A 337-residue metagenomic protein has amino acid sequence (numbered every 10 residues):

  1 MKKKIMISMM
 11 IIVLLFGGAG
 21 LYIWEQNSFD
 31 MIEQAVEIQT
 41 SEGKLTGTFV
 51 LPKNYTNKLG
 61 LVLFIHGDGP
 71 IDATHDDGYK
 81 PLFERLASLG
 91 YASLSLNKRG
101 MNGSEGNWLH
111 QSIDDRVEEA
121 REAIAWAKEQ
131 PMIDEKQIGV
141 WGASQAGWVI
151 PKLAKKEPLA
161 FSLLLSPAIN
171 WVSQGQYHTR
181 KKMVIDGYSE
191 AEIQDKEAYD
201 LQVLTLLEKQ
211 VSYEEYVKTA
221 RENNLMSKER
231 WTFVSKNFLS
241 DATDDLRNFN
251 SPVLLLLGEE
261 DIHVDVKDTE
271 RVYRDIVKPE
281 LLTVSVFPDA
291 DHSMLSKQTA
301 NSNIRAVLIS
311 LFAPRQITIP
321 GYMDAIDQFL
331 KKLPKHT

Functional and structural regions predicted by a protein language model:
W24-N57: N-terminal cap/lid segment of alpha/beta-hydrolase-fold proteins
K58-G67: Short beta-strand element of the alpha/beta-hydrolase
D72-F83, K98, K267: The serine-hydrolase catalytic nucleophile loop
F83-G103: Conserved alpha/beta-hydrolase
H110-P131: Alpha/beta-hydrolase active-site loop
W126-I185: Primarily recognizes the serine-hydrolase "nucleophile elbow" in alpha/beta-hydrolase and SGNH/GDSL folds
L165-D245: Accessory cap/linker subdomain of secreted extracellular hydrolases
F249, L255-L257, D261: Short beta-strand/loop motif that positions the catalytic acidic residue of the alpha/beta-hydrolase fold
